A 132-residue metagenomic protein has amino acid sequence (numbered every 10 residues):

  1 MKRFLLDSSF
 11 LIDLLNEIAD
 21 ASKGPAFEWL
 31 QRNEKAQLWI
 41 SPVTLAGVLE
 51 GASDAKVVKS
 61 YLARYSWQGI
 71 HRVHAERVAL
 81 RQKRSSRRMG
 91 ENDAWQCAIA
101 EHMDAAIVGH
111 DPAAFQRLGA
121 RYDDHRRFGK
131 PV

Functional and structural regions predicted by a protein language model:
M1-W39, L49-S60, V132: Short, well-structured N-terminal submotif of metal-dependent ribonuclease cores
R3, C97, E101-V132: Acidic, PIN/NYN-like endoribonuclease modules and their adjacent C-terminal/linker elements
F10, T44-G47, H74, A114: Short, well-ordered alpha-helical scaffold segment located in the soluble/lumenal catalytic or ligand-binding core
E17-I18, G51, R81, L118-R121: Residue-level signal for well-ordered alpha-helical positions
W39-S41, V48, A106-G109: Short, hydrophobic beta-strand segments that form beta-sheet elements in well-ordered domains
V43, A52-Q68, V73-R77: Active-site-proximal, substrate-binding regions of enzyme catalytic domains and RNA-binding/basic surfaces
A55-K59, S85-S86, D124-F128: Short, hinge-like loop/turn segments at secondary-structure boundaries
W67-A113: Active-site neighborhoods of divalent-metal-dependent phosphate/nucleic-acid chemistry enzymes
